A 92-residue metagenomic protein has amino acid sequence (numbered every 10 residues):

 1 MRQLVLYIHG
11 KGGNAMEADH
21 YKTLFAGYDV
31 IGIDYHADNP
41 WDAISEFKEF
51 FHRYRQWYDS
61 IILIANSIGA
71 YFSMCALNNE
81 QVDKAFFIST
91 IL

Functional and structural regions predicted by a protein language model:
M1-N39: Short, surface-exposed "cap/lid" segments of acyl-processing enzymes
K11-G12, I68, L92: Short, glycine/serine-rich, charged loops/turns that create anion-binding and catalytic segments at active sites
H20, C75-A76: Active-site signature of alpha/beta-hydrolase-fold catalytic machinery across serine- and Asp/Cys-nucleophile hydrolases
Y35-D38, F86-L92: Active-site nucleophile loop of the alpha/beta-hydrolase fold
A37-Q56: Alpha/beta-hydrolase active-site loop
I64-S73: Gly/Ala-rich beta-loop-alpha elbow adjacent to hydrolase catalytic centers
